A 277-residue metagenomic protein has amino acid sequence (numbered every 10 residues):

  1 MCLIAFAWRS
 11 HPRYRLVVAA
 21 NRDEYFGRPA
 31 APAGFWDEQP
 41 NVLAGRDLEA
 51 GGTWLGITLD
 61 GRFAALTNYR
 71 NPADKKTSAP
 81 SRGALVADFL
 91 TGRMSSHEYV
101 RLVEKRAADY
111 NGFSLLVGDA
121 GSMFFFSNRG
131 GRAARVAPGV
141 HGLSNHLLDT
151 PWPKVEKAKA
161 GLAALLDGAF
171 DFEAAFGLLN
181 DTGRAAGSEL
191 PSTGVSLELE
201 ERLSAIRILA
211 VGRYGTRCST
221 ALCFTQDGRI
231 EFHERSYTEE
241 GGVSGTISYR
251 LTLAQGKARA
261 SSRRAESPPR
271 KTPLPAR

Functional and structural regions predicted by a protein language model:
M1-R264, P269-R277: N-terminal nucleophile
